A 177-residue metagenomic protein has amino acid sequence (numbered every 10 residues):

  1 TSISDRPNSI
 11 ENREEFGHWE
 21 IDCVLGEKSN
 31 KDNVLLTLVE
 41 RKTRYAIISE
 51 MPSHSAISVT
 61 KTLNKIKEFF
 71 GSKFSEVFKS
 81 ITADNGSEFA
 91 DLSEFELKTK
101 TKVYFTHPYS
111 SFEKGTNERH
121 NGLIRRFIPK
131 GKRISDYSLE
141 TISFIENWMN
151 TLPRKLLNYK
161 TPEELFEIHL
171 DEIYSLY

Functional and structural regions predicted by a protein language model:
T1-L35: Mobile-element integrase/transposase regions, centering on the N-terminal DNA-binding/Zn-coordinating module
D22, L38, R44, L63 (+4 more regions): Mobile genetic element proteins and their domesticated derivatives, centered on retroelements and DNA transposons
E27, K31, I48-K73: Active-site beta-loop-alpha junctions of metal-dependent nucleic acid enzymes, especially the RNase H-like/DDE
R44-S49, F105, K130: Short small-residue beta-strand/loop micro-motif enriched in glycine and branched aliphatics
S55, K73-F74, F78-K79, N85 (+2 more regions): Conserved, well-structured core segments that form or line functional sites
A83-G86, A90-S93, F105-I128, S135-N147: RNase H-like two-metal-ion nuclease catalytic core shared by retroviral integrases and related mobile-element nucleases
K98-T99: Short, structured coil segments at secondary-structure junctions
K130-Y177: C-terminal domain-tail junction helix/linker
